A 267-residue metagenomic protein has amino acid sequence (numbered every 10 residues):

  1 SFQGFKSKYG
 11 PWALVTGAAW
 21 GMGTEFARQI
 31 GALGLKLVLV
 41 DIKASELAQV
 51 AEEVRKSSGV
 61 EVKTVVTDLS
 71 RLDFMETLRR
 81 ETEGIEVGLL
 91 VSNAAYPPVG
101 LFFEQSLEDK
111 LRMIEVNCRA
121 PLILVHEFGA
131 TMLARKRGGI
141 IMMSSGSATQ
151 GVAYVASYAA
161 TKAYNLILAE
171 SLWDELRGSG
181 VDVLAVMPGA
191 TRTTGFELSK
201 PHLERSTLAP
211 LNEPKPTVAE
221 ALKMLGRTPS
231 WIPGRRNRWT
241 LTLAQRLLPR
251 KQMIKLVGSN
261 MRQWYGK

Functional and structural regions predicted by a protein language model:
S1-L37: Canonical Rossmann dinucleotide-binding motif of NAD(H)/NADP(H)-dependent dehydrogenases/reductases, specifically
L35-Q49: Conserved glycine-rich Rossmann-like NAD(P)H-binding loop of the short-chain dehydrogenase/reductase
N93-V99: Conserved NAD(P)H cofactor-binding loop of Rossmann-fold oxidoreductase domains
L101-I114: Substrate-binding pocket helix/loop in short-chain dehydrogenase/reductase
V125, T161: Active-site helix of classical SDR
S145: Residue(s) in the substrate-gating loop at a strand-loop-helix junction that position the organic substrate next
A185, E204-T242: C-terminal helical subdomain
